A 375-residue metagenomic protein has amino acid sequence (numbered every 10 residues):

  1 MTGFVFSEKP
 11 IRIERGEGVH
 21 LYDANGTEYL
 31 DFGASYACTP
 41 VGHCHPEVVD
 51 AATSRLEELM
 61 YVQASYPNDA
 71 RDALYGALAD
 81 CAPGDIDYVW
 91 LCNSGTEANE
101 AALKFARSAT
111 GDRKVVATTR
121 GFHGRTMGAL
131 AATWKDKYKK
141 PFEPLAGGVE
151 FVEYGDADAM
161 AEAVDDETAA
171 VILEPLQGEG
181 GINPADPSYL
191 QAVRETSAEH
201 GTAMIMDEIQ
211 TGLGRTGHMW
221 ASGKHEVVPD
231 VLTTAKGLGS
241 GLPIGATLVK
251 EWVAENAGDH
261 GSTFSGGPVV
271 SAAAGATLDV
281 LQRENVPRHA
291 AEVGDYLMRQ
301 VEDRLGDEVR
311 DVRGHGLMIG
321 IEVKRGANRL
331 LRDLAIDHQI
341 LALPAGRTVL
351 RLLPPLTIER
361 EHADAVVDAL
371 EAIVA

Functional and structural regions predicted by a protein language model:
M1-A375: Conserved N-terminal phosphate-binding loop of PLP-dependent enzymes in the Aspartate aminotransferase
